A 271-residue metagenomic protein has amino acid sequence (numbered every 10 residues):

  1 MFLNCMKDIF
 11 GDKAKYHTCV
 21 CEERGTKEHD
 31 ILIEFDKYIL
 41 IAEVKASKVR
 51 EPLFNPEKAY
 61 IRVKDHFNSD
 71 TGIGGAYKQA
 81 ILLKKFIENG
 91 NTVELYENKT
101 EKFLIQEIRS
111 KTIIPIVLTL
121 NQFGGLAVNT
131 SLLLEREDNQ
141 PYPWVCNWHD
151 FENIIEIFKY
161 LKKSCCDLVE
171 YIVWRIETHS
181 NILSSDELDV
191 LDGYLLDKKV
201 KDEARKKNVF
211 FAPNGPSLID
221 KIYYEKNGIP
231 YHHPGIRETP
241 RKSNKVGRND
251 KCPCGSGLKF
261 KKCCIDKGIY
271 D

Functional and structural regions predicted by a protein language model:
M1-H29, I33-I236: Intrinsically disordered, low-complexity Ser/Thr/Pro/Gly-rich regulatory segments
G215-D271: Acidic/negatively charged segments and metal-coordination signatures
